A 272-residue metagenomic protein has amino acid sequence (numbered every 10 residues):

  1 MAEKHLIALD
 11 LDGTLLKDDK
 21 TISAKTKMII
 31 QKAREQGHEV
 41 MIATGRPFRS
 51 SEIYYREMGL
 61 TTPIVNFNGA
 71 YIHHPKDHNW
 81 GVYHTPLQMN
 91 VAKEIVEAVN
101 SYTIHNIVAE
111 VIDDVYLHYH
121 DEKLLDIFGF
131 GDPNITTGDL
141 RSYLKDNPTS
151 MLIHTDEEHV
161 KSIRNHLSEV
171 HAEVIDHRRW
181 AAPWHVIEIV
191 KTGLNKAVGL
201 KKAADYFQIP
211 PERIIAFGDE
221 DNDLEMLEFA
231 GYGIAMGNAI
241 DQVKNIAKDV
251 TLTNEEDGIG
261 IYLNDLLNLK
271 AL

Functional and structural regions predicted by a protein language model:
A2-L6, S23, I189-L272: Mg2+-dependent phosphoryl-transfer enzymes with acidic/Ser/Thr/Gly-rich catalytic loops
K4-D19: Asp-based phosphoryl-transfer active-site loop
D10, T44, D219: Active-site glycine-centered loops adjacent to acidic/histidine catalytic or metal-binding residues that shape
T21-L124: Active-site phosphate-binding/coordination module
G37-M41, T61-T62, T149-S150, E212-R213 (+2 more regions): Short active-site oxyanion
S51-Y55, I163, L167, M226-L227 (+2 more regions): Hydrophobic packing residues within well-ordered alpha-helices of enzyme cores
M58-L60, N68, E169-H171, F229-A230 (+1 more regions): Short, structured coil segments at secondary-structure junctions
Y102-N106, E110-F217, D221: Conserved acidic, metal-coordinating active-site core of Asp-based, Mg2+-dependent phosphoryl-transfer enzymes
